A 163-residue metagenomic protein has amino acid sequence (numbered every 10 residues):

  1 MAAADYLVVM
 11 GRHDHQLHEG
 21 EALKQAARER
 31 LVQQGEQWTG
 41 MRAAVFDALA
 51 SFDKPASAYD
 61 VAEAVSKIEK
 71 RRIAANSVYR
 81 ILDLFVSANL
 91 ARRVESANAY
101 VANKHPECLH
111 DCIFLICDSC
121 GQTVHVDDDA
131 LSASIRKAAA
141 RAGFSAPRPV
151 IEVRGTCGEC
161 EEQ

Functional and structural regions predicted by a protein language model:
M1-H18: Short, intrinsically disordered or compositionally biased N-terminal tails of bacterial proteins
H13-F46: Short alpha-helical segments that sit at the start of domains
R30, D47-F52, A64: Short amphipathic alpha-helical elements of helix-turn-helix/winged-helix folds
W38-G40, S51-S57: Short capping segments at the starts of secondary-structure elements
S57-R71: DNA-recognition alpha helix
V78-A88: Basic amphipathic alpha-helical segments that dock to polyanions
V86-Q163: Non-DNA-binding regulatory cores of transcription-related proteins, predominantly C-terminal effector-binding
